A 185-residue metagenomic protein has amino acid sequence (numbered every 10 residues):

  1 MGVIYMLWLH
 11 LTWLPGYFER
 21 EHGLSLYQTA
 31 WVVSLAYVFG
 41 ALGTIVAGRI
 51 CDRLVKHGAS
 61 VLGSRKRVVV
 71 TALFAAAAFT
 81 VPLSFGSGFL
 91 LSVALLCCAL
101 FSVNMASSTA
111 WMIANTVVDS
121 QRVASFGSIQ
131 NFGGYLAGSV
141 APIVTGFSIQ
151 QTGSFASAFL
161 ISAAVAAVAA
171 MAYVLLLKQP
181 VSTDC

Functional and structural regions predicted by a protein language model:
M1-A47, V103-W111, N115, G138-A141: Extracytoplasmic gate region of multi-pass secondary transporters
G2, L35, F39, C98 (+3 more regions): Small/hydrophobic positions within alpha-helical transmembrane segments of multi-pass membrane transporters
F18-E19, I50-C51, V55, T145-G153: Interfacial helix-cap and linker-helix signal at transmembrane-aqueous boundaries of multi-pass secondary transporters
S25, S64-R67, F147-V165: A membrane-interface helix-boundary motif in multi-pass transporters
L62-A110: C-terminal transmembrane helical hairpin of 12-TM major facilitator-type secondary transporters
A77-F85, A163-C185: Multi-pass alpha-helical transporter architecture, strongest for 12-TM Major Facilitator/SLC carriers used
N115-S154: A late C-terminal transmembrane helix in Major Facilitator Superfamily
